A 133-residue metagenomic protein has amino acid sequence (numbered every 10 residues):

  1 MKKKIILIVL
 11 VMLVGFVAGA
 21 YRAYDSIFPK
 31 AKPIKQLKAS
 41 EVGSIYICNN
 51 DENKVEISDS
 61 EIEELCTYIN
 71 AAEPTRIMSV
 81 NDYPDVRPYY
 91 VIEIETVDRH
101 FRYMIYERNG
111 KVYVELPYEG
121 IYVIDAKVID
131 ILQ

Functional and structural regions predicted by a protein language model:
K2-Q133: Function-determining sites in protein domains
